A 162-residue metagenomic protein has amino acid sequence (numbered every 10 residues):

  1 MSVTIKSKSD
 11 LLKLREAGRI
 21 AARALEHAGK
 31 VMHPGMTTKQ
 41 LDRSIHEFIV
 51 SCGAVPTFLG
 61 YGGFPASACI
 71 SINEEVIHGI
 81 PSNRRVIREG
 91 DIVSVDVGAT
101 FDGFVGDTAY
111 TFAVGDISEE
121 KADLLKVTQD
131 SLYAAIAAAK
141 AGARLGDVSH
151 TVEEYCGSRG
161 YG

Functional and structural regions predicted by a protein language model:
M1-G162: Active-site neighborhoods and metal-handling regions in enzymes and metal-associated proteins
